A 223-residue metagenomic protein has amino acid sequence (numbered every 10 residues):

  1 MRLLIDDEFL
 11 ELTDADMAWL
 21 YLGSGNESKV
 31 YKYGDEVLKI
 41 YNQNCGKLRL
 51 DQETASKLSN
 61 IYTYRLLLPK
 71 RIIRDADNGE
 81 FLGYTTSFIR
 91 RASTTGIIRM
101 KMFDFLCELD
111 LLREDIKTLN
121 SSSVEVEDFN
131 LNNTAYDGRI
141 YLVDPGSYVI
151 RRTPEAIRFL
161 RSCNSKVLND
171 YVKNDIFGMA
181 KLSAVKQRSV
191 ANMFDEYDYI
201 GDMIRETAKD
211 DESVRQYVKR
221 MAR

Functional and structural regions predicted by a protein language model:
R2-L3, D14-I73, I97: ATP-binding glycine-rich loop module of kinase domains
D6-F9: Ser/Thr/Pro/Gly-rich, low-complexity intrinsically disordered stalk/linker tracts of secreted and surface-exposed
K32, F88, A135-Y136: Conserved hydrophobic "DFG−1" position in protein kinase catalytic cores
G34, D75-D77, D137-R139: Short acidic-glycine loop/turn motifs at beta-strand connectors
C45, S93, I150-R152: Conserved protein kinase catalytic core
Y64-L109: Conserved structural core of kinase catalytic domains
T95-Y136, I140-Y141: Conserved kinase catalytic-core helix
E125, D137-R223: C-lobe/activation-segment region of protein kinase-like
